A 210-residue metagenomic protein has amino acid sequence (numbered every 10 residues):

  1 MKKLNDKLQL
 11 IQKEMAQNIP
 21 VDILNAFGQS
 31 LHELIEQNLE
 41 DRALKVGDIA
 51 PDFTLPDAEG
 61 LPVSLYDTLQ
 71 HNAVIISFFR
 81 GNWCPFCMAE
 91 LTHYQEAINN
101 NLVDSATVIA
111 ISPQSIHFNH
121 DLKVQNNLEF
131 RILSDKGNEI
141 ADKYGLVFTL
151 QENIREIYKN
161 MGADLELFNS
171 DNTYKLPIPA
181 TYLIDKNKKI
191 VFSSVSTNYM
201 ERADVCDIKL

Functional and structural regions predicted by a protein language model:
M1-I49: N-terminal targeting signals for export/organelle localization
I35-Y66, V74: Short, contiguous, helix-prone interaction/anchoring segments in small proteins
R42, L65-D67, N100, N172-Y174: Short secondary-structure boundary/capping segments
L65-Y94: Short active-site neighborhood of thiol/selenol oxidoreductases, capturing the structured segment around
H71-A73, Y199-R202: A short local loop/turn or secondary-structure capping micro-motif enriched for an aromatic residue
L91-K143: Structural microenvironment flanking redox-active thiols in thiol-disulfide oxidoreductases
R131, D204-I208: Histidine- and aromatic-rich ligand-binding microenvironments
D135-E201: Thiol/selenol-based redox catalytic cores and closely related redox-interacting motifs
